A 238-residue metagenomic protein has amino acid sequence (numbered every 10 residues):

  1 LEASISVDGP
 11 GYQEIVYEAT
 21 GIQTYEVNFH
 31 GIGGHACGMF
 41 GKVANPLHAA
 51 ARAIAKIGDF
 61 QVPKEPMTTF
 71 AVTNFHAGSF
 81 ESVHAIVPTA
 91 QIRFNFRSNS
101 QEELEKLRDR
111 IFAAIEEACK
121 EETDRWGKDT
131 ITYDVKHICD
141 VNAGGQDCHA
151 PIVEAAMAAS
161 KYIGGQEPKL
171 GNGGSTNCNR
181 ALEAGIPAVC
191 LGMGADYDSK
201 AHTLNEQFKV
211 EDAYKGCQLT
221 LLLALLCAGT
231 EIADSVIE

Functional and structural regions predicted by a protein language model:
L1-A3: Conserved acidic residues
I5-D8, N28-H30, G192: Short beta-strand segments
Y12-E14, I32, A36, G41 (+1 more regions): Metal-dependent amide/peptide-bond hydrolase catalytic core, centered on the "pita-bread" metallohydrolase fold
A19-I22, E183: Short, flexible loop/turn motifs enriched in small residues
Q23-Y25, A90: Hydrophobic core residues within well-ordered beta-strands of beta-rich domains
Y25-E26, M39: Functionally critical mobile loop/hinge segments
